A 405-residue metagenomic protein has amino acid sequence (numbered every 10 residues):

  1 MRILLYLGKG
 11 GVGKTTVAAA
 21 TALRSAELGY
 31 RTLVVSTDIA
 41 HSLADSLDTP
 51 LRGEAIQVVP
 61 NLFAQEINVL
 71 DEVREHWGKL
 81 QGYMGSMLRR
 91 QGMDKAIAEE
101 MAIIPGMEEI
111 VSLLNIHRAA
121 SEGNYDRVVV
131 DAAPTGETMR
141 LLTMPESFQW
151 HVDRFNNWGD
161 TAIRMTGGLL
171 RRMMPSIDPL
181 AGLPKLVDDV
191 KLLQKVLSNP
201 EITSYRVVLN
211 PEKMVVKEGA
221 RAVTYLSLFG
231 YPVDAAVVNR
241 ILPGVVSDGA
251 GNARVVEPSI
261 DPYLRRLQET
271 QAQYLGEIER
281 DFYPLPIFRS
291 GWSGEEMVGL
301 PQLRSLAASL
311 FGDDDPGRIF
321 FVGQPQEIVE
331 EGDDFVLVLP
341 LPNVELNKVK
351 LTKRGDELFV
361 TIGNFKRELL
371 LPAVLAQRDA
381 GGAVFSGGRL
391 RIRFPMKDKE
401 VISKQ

Functional and structural regions predicted by a protein language model:
M1-V12, T16-K191: Nucleotide-state-sensitive switch-loop elements of NTP-binding domains
L47-D48, R140-T143, A220-R221, G249-A250 (+1 more regions): Short amphipathic alpha-helical segments
E109, L113-N115, P340-N343, R354 (+1 more regions): Charge-patterned, long linear interaction tracts outside catalytic cores
Q194-L346, F359, N364-K366, L370 (+1 more regions): C-terminal lobe/tail of nucleotide-utilizing enzymes
E330, K353-R354, F385: Generic beta-strand structural signal
V349-L351, L390: Short hydrophobic/aromatic patches on the structural cores and recognition surfaces of FHA
V374-R391: Short, surface-exposed loop/turn motifs with a glycine/proline- and acidic-biased composition
